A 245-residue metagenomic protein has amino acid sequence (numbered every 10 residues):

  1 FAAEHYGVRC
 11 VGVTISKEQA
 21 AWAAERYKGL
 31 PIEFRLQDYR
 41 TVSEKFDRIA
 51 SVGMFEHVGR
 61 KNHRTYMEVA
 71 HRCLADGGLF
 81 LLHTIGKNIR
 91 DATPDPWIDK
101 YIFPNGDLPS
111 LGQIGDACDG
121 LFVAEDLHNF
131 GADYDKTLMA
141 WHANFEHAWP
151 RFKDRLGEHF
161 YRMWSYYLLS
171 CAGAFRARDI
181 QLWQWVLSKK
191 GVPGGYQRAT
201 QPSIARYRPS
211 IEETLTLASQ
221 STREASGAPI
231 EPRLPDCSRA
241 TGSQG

Functional and structural regions predicted by a protein language model:
F1-Y6: Conserved SAM-binding loop of SAM-dependent methyltransferases across substrates and taxa, primarily the Class I
R9-T14: Conserved SAM-binding motif I beta-strand of class I
A23-A24: Conserved SAM-binding loop
G29-Y39: Conserved SAM-binding strand-loop segment of SAM-dependent methyltransferases
R40-I49: A short acidic, Gly/Pro-enriched loop at the edge of an enzyme's catalytic core that lines a small-molecule cofactor
R64-D76: A short glycine-rich, Lys/Arg-flanked "PGG" loop and its adjoining helix->strand segment in the class I
G77-T84: Conserved beta-strand signature within the Rossmann-like core of class I S-adenosyl-L-methionine
I85-P193, P209: Substrate-binding/catalytic lobe of Class I Rossmann-like enzymes that use SAM or dcSAM, i.e., the mid-to-C-terminal
